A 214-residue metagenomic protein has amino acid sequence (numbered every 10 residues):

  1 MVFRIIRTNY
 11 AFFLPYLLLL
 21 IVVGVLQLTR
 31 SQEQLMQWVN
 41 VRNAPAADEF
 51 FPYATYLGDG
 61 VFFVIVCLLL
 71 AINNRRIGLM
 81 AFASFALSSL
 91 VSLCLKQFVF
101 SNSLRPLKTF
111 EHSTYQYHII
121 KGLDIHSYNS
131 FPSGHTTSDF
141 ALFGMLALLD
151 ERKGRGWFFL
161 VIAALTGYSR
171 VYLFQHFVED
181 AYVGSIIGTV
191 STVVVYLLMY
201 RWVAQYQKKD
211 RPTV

Functional and structural regions predicted by a protein language model:
M1-F63, K96-L123: N-terminal transmembrane-helix/juxtamembrane module of multi-pass inner/ER membrane proteins
R7-P15, V66-Q97: Interfacial segments of alpha-helical transmembrane regions
V22-L26, A86-L95, I162-F174: Aromatic-anchored segments of alpha-helical transmembrane domains
V23-Q27, C67-N73, L146-D150, Y168-Y172: Hydrophobic alpha-helical transmembrane segments
M36, A71, S92-F100, A147 (+1 more regions): Membrane-water interface at transmembrane helix exits
A46-A47, N74-G78, E151-W157: Membrane-helix interface segments
T55-N74, H135-D139: Hydrophobic alpha-helical transmembrane segments
T114-V214: Membrane-embedded catalytic cores of phosphoryl/pyrophosphoryl-handling enzymes
